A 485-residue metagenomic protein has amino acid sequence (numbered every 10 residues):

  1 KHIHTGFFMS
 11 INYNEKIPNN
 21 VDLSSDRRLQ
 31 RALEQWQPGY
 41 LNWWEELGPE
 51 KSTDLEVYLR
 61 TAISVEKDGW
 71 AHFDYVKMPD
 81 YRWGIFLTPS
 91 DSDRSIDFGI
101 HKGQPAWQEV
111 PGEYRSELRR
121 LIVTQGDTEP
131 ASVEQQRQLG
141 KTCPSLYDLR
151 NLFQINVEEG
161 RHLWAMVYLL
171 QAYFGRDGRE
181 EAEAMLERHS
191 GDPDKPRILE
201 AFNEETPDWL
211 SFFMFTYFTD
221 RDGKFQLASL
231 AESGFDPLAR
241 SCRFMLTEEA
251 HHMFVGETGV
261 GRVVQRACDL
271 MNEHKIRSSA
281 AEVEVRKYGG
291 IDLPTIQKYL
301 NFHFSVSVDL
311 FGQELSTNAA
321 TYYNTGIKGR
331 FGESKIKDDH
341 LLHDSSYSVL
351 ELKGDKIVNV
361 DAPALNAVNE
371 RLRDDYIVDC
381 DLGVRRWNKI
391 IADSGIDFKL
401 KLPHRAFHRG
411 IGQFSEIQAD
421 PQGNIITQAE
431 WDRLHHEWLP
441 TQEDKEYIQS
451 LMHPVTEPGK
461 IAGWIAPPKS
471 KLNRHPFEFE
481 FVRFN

Functional and structural regions predicted by a protein language model:
H2: Cationic, low-complexity basic patches in intrinsically disordered or flexible, solvent-exposed regions
G6-C143, Y147, Y173-T206, L210 (+1 more regions): Terminal targeting/low-complexity segments that flank the catalytic cores of oxidoreductases
G126-P130, R161, L210-D220: Long, contiguous alpha-helical bundle segments
A131, F218, D222, D236-H251 (+1 more regions): Short, well-structured alpha-helical interface segments that form or flank functional binding sites
Q136, H162, M166, D220-S229: Long, well-ordered alpha-helical segments
Q138-R150, Y173, F225-M245, G259-P294 (+1 more regions): Inter-helical turn/loop segments and adjacent helix faces that build the functional surface of alpha-helical bundle
L139-P196, L246-M253, E257-V263: Long, hydrophobic, well-ordered secondary-structure blocks that form the structural core and pocket-lining surfaces
